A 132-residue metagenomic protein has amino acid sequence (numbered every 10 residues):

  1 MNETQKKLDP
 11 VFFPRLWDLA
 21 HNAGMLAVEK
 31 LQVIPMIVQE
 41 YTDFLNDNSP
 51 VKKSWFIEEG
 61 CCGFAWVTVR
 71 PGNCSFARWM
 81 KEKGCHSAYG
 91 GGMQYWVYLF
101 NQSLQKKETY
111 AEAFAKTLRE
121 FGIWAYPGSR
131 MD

Functional and structural regions predicted by a protein language model:
M1-R78, E82: N-terminal leader/targeting segments
A23, C62, K83, Y89-G91 (+2 more regions): Feature targets compositionally biased, intrinsically disordered low-complexity regions with long contiguous runs
I57-G72, S87-S103: Short glycine-rich, basic-tinged beta-strand/loop micro-motifs
M93-D132: Short, compact, well-ordered microdomains
